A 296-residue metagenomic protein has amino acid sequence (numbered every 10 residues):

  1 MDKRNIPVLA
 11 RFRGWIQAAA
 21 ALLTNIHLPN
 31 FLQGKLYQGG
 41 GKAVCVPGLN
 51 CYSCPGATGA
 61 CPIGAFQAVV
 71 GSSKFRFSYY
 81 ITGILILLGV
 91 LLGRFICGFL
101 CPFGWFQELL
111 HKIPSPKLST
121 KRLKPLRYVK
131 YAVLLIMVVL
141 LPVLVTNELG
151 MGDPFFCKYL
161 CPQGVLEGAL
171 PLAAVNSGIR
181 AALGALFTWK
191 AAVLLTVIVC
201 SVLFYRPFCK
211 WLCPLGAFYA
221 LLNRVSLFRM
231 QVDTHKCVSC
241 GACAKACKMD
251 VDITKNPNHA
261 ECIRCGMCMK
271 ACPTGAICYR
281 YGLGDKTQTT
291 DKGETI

Functional and structural regions predicted by a protein language model:
M1-T254, A260-I296: Non-ligating segments of multi-cofactor redox enzymes
